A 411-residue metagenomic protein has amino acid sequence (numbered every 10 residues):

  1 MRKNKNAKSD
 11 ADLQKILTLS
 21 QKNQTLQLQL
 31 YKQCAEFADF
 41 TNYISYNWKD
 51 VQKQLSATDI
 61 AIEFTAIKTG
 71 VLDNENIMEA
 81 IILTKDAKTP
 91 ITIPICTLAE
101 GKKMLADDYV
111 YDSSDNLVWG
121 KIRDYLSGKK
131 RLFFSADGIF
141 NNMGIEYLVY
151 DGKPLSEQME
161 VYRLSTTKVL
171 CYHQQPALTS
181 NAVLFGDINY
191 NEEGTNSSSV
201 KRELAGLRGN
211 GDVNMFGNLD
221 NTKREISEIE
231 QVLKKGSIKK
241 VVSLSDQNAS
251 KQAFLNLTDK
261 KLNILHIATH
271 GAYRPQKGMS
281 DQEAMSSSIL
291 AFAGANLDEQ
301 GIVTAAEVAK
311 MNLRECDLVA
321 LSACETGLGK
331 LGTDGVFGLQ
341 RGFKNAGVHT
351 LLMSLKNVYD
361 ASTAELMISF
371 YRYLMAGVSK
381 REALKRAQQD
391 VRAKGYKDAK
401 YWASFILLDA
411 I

Functional and structural regions predicted by a protein language model:
M1, D12-C34: Short amphipathic alpha-helical coiled-coil/interface segments
N4: Conserved phosphate/oxyanion-binding catalytic-loop motifs
Y31-A106, V110-I411: Catalytic cores of enzymes
